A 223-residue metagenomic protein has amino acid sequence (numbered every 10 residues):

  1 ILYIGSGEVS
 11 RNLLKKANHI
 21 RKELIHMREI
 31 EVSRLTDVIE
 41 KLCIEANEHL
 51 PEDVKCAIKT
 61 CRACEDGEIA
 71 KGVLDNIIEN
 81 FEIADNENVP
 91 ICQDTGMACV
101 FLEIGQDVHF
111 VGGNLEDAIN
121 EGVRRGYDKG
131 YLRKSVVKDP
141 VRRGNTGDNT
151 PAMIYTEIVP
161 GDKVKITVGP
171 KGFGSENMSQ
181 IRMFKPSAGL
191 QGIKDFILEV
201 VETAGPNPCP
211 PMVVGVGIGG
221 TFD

Functional and structural regions predicted by a protein language model:
I1-H26: N-terminal amphipathic/basic-hydrophobic helices that include classical n-h-c signal peptides and signal-anchor
I20, L24-V216, T221-D223: Non-transmembrane, aqueous-exposed alpha-helical and coiled segments at domain scale
